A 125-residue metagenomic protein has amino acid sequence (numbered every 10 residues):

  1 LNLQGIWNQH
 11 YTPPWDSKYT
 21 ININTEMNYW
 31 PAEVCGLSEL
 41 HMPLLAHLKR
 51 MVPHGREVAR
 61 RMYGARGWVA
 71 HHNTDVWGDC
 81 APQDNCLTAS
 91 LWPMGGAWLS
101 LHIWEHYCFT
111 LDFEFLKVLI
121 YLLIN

Functional and structural regions predicted by a protein language model:
L1-Y121: Substrate-binding groove/exosite segments of carbohydrate-active enzymes
N125: Acidic/histidine-rich catalytic neighborhood
